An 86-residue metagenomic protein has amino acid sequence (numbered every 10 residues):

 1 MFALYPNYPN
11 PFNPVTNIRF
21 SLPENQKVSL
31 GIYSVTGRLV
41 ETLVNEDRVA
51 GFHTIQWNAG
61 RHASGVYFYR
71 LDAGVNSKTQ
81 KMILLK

Functional and structural regions predicted by a protein language model:
M1-Y8, F12-I32, T54-W57: Glycine-centered coil/turn sites that cap beta-strands in beta-rich domains
P11-N13, A73-V75, K86: A generic beta-sheet turn/junction motif
R19-S21, R70, L85: Short hydrophobic/aromatic beta-strand micro-patches that form the beta-sheet surface supporting nucleotide- or nucleic
V44-G74: Short, surface-exposed loop/turn motifs with a glycine/proline- and acidic-biased composition
E46, K81-K86: Short beta-strand edge segments in extracellular beta-sheet folds
N76-Q80: Extracellular and select intracellular beta-sandwich modules with Ser/Thr-enriched, small-residue motifs on
